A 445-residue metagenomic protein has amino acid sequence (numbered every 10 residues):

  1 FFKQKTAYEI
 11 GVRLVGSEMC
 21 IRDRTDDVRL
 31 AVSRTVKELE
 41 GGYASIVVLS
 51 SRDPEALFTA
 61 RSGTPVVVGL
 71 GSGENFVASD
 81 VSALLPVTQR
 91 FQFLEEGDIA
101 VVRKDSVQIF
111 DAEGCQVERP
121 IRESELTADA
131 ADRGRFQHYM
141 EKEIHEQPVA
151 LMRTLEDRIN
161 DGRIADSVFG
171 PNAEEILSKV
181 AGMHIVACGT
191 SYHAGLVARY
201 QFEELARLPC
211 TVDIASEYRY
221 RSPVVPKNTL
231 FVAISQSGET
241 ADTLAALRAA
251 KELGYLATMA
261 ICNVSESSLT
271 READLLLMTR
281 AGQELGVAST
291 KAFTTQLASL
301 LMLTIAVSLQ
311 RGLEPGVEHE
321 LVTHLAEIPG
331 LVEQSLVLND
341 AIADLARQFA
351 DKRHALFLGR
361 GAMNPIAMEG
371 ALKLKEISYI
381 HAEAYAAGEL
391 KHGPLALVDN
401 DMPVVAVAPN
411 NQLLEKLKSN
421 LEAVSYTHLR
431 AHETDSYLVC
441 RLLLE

Functional and structural regions predicted by a protein language model:
F1-I21, H428, D435-E445: Single conserved hydrophobic/aromatic residue that forms the stacking wall/gate of nucleotide- or nucleobase-binding
G11, F58-T59, F91-Q92, I99-V101 (+8 more regions): Replace "in large, NTP-powered and nucleic-acid-processing enzymes" with "in large, NTP-powered factors and other
V15, S62, A206, G254 (+3 more regions): Short, structured coil segments at secondary-structure junctions
S17, R22-R133, Q137-H138, E146-A181 (+2 more regions): Conserved short alpha-helical segments that host acidic/polar catalytic motifs at enzyme active sites
V32-K37, Q147-L151, L155-H184, L275-P403: Active-site phosphate/pyrophosphate-binding segments
G42-E74, A350-E376, A406, N411-L413 (+1 more regions): Acidic/histidine-rich
L85, S106-Q108, Y385, L390-R430 (+1 more regions): Gly/His-enriched, cation/cofactor- and phosphate-binding structural elements
S178-E327, R360, P409-Q412, K416-R430: Glycine-rich phosphate-binding loops that contact phosphosugars or nucleotide phosphates
